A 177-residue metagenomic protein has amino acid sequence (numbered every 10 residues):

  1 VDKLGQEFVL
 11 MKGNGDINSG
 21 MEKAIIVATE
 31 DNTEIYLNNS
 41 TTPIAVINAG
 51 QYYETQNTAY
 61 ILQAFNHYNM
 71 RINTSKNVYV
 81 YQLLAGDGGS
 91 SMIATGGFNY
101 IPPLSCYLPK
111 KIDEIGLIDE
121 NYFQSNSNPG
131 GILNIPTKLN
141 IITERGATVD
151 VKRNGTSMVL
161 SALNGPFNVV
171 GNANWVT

Functional and structural regions predicted by a protein language model:
V1-T177: Extracellular lectin-like interaction modules
